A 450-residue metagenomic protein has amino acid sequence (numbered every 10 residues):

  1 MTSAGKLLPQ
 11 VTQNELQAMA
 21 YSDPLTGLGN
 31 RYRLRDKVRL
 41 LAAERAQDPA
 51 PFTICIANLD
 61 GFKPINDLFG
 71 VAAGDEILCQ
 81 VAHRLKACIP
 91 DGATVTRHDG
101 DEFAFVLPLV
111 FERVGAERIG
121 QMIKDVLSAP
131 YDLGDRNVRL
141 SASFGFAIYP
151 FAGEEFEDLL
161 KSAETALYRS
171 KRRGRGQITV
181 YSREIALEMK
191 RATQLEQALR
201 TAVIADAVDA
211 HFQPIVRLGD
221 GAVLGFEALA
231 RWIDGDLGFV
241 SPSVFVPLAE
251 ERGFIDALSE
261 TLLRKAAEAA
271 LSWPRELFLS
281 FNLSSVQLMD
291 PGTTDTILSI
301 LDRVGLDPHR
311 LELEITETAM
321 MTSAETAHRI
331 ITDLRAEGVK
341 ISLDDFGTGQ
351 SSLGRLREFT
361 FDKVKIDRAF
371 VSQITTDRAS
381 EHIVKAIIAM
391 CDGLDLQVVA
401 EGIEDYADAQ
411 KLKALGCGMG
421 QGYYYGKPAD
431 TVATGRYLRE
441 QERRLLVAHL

Functional and structural regions predicted by a protein language model:
L16, L34, V38-L41, F103 (+6 more regions): Hydrophobic scaffolding residues in well-structured cytosolic catalytic/regulatory domains that bind or process
Q17-Y21, G27-T53, D60-P90, T96-G100 (+7 more regions): Conserved long alpha-helical elements within nucleotide-processing catalytic cores of c-di-GMP signaling and class III
A82-K86, G115-L133, S162-E164, L262-L271: Alpha-helical scaffold within the catalytic cores of cyclic-nucleotide enzymes
V95, M122, D132, R136 (+12 more regions): Cyclic nucleotide signaling catalytic output domains
T96-H98, L127-S143, K171, G238 (+2 more regions): Catalytic core regions of nucleotide second-messenger enzymes
V106-A116, G134-N137, A142-L159, A166 (+5 more regions): Catalytic strand-loop-helix junctions within cyclic-nucleotide turnover domains
P150, L218, G235, S284-P291 (+2 more regions): EAL-family c-di-GMP phosphodiesterase catalytic domain
E184-L187, Q194-G305, T316-A319, T332-D333 (+2 more regions): Bacterial c-di-GMP phosphodiesterase EAL domain
